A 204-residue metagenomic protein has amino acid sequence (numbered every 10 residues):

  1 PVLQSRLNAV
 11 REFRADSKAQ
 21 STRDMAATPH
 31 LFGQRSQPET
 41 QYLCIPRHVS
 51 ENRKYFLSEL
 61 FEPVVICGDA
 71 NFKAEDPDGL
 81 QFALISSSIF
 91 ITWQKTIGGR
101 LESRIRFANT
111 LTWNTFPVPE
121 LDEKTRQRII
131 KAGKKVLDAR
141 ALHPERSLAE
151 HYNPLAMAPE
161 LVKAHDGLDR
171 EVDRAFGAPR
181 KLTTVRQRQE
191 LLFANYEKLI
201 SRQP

Functional and structural regions predicted by a protein language model:
P1-K131, K135, K198-P204: Polybasic, glycine- and aromatic-enriched phosphate-binding surface used to engage nucleic acids
V2-V10, M25-A26, T115-P204: Non-catalytic DNA-recognition/assembly elements of restriction-modification systems
